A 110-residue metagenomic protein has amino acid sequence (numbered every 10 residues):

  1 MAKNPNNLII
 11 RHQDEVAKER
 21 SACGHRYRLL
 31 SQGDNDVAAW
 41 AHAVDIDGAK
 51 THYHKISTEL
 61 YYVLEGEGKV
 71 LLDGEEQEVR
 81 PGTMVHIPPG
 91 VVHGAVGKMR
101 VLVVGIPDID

Functional and structural regions predicted by a protein language model:
A2-R20: Catalytic-core "active-site belt" of small-molecule-metabolizing enzymes, emphasizing His/Asp/Glu-rich regions
V16-T51, V104-I109: A short glycine-rich, His/Asp/Glu-containing loop-to-beta-strand
A22, D34-D36, K55, V79 (+1 more regions): A generic fold-level signal
A43-D45, H54-V70: Short, conserved beta-strand element in jelly-roll/cupin
K50-I56, V91: Histidine-centered catalytic micro-motifs
L60, E67-K69, E76, V92 (+1 more regions): Structural motif
G74-P89: Short acidic-glycine-tyrosine-enriched beta hairpin
P89-D110: Ligand-binding loop in jelly-roll beta-barrel domains
